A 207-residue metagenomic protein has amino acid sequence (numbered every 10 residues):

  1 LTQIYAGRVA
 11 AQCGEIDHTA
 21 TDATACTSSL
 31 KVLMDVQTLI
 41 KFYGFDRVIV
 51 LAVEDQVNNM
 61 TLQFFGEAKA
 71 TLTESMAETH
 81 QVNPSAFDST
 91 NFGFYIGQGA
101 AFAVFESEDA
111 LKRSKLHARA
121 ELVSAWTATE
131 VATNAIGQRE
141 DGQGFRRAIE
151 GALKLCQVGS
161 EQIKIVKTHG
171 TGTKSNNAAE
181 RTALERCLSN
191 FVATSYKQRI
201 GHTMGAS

Functional and structural regions predicted by a protein language model:
L1-A20, I49, V53-L62, S160-A178: Conserved beta-ketoacyl condensing-enzyme motif
L1-D35, E67-Y95, R181-S207: Conserved catalytic cysteine-centered active-site region of acyl-thioester-dependent Claisen-condensing enzymes
L1-I4, T27-K31, Y43, M60 (+7 more regions): Conserved active-site and cofactor/substrate-binding residues in soluble primary-metabolism enzymes
V9, S29, V36, V104 (+3 more regions): Conserved small-residue
T24-S29, V53-Q56, D109-A110: Short acidic/polar capping segments at secondary-structure boundaries
G44-F92, A125-R139, T168-N177, A193-S207: Acyl-CoA/ACP chain-elongation machinery
M76-V158, I165, N190: Condensing-enzyme catalytic core mediating Claisen C-C bond formation in acyl metabolism
